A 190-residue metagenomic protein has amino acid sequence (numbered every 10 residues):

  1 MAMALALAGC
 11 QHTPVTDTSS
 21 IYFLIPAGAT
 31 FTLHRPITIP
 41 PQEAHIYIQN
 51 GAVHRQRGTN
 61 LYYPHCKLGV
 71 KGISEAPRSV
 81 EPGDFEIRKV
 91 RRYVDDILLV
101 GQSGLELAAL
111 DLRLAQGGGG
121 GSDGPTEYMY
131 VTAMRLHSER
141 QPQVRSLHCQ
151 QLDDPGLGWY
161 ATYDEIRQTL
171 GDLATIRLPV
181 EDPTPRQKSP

Functional and structural regions predicted by a protein language model:
M1-M3: Sec-dependent signal peptide recognition, specifically the positively charged N-region followed immediately by
A6-G9: C-terminal motif of bacterial Sec signal peptides marking the signal peptidase cleavage site
Q11-P14: Bacterial signal peptide processing site
D17-I39: Post-signal peptide N-terminal segment of mature Sec-exported envelope proteins
T32-R57: Post-signal-peptide N-terminal segment of Sec-exported extracytoplasmic proteins
H34-P40, N60-K67, K89-R91: Generic short beta-strand segments
Y62-E75, Q116-G119: N-terminal post-signal-peptidase region of extra-cytosolic proteins
P77-P190: Mature extracytoplasmic/lumenal regions of exported proteins
